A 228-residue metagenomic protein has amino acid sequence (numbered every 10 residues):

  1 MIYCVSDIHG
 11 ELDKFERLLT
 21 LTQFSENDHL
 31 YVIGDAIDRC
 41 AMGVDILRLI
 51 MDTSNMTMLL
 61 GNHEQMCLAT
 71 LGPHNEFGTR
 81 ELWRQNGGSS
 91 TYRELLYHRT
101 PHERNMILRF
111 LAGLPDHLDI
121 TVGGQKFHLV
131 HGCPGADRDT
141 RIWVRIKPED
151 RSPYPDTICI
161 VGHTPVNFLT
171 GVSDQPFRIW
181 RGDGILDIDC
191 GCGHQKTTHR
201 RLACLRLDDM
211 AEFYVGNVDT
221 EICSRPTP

Functional and structural regions predicted by a protein language model:
M1-L47: N-terminal active-site segment of His-dependent metallophosphoesterases
M1-Y3, I120-F127: Beta-strand-turn-beta hairpins that frame and shape the catalytic cleft of phosphate-ester-processing enzymes
V5, E76, H98, I120 (+1 more regions): Catalytic phosphate/metal-binding cores of nucleic-acid and nucleotide-processing enzymes, i.e., regions that mediate
V5-S6, L30-G34, M58-G61, V130 (+2 more regions): Active-site neighborhood of phospho(di)ester-bond hydrolases with catalytic His/Asp-centered motifs
H9-D13, D38-A41, Q65-L68, D137 (+2 more regions): Active-site environment of divalent metal-dependent phosphoester hydrolases
I33, I37, T53-G72, M210-D219 (+2 more regions): A short, conserved beta-to-alpha structural element at the edge of catalytic cores that scaffolds binding
C40-D119, Q125: Active-site neighborhood of divalent metal-dependent phosphoester bond hydrolases
S152-Y154, I158-P228: Acidic, His/Gly-rich catalytic cores of divalent-metal-dependent hydrolytic chemistry
